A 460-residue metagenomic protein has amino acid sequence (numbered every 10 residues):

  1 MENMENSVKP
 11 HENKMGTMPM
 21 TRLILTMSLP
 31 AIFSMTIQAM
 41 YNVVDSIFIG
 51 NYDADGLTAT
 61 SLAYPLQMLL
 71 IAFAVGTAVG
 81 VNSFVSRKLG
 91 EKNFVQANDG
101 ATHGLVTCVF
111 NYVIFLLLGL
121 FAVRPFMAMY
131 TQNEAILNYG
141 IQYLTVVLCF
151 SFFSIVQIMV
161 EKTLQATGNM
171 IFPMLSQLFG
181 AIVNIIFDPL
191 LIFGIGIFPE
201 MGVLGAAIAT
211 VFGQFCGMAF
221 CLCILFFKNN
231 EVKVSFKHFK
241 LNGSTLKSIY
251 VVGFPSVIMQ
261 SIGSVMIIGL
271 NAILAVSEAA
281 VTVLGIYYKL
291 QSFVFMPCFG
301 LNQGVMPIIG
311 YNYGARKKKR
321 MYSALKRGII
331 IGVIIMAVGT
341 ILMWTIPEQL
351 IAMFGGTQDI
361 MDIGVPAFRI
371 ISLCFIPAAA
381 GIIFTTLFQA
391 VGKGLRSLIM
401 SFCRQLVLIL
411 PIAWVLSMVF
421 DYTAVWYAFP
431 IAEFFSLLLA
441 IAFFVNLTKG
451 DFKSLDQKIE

Functional and structural regions predicted by a protein language model:
M1-S28, V85-F152, F198-F254, I309-C374 (+1 more regions): Short alpha-helical transmembrane segments in multi-pass integral membrane proteins
T17, T21-M40, V44, L66-F73 (+6 more regions): Residue-level signal for short hydrophobic patches within transmembrane helices of multi-pass membrane transporters
T26-D45, V146, G180, G213-G217 (+2 more regions): Transmembrane helical elements of multi-pass membrane transporters/channels
T36, M40-T58, M127-E134, L190-M201 (+5 more regions): Helix-terminus/linker motif at the lipid-water interface of multi-pass membrane proteins
L57-L117, S154-P173, V283-P347, A378-M400: Small-residue-rich hydrophobic transmembrane alpha-helices
L69-A72, L116, N184-P189, M218-L222 (+4 more regions): Hydrophobic transmembrane alpha-helices of multi-pass small-molecule transporters
A78, N82, V147-Q165, P173-A181 (+5 more regions): Short runs within selected transmembrane alpha-helices of multi-pass transporters and secretion channels
G119, K162, D188, I192 (+7 more regions): Structural signal for membrane-spanning alpha-helices in multi-pass inner-membrane proteins, emphasizing helix cores
